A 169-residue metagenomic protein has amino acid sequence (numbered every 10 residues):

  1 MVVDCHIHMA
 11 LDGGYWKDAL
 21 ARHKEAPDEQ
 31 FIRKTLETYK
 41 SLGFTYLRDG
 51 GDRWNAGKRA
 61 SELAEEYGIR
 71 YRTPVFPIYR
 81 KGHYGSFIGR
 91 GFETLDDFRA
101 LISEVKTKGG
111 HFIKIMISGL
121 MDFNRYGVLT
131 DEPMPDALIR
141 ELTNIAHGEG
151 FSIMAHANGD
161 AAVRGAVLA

Functional and structural regions predicted by a protein language model:
V2-E62, Y84: Metal-associated gating/positioning segment near the N- to mid-region
L11-E29, F123-D131, I145-S152: Glycine-rich phosphate-binding "P-loop"
D28-T38, F92-K106, N158-A162: Short, acidic/polar
E29-K58, G68-Y79, G110-F123, S152 (+1 more regions): Divalent metal-dependent hydrolysis catalytic cores, especially in the metallo-beta-lactamase
G57, S61-E65, F87, V128-T130 (+1 more regions): Short low-complexity, flexible loop/linker segments enriched in glycine and/or proline with clustered acidic
P77-R140, N144: Active-site gating/metal-coordination segments in enzymes
R125-A169: Active-site core of metal-dependent hydrolases
